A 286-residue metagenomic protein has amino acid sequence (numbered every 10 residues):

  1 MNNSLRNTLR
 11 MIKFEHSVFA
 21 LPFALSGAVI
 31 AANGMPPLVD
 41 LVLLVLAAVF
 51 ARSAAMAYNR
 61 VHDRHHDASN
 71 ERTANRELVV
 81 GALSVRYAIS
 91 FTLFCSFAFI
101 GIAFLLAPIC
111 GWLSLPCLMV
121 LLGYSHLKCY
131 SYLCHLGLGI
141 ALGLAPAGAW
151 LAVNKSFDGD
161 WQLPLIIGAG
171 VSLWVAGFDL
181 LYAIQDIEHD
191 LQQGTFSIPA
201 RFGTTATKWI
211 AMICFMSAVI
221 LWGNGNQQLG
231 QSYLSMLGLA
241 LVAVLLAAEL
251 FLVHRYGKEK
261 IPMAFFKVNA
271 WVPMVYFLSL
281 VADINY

Functional and structural regions predicted by a protein language model:
M1-R6, M56-L83, D179-T204, L252-I261: Cytosolic, membrane-interface loops and tails of multi-pass inner-membrane proteins
N2-L9, L46, R76-Q162, I166 (+3 more regions): Intramembrane alpha-helical segments
N2-N3, I220, N224-Y286: Extended hydrophobic alpha-helices typical of membrane-associated regions
R10-A20, A82-L93, L133, G137-L138 (+2 more regions): Select subsegments of transmembrane alpha-helices in polytopic membrane proteins, especially boundary-proximal
P22-G27, E77, L138-V153, R201-T204 (+1 more regions): Small-residue-rich segments of transmembrane alpha-helices in multi-pass membrane proteins, especially helix faces
P22-H62, R72, S96-F104, P108-G123 (+2 more regions): Membrane-embedded alpha-helical segments that form the functional core of polytopic membrane enzymes, especially those
L41-L46, R64-S114, Q192-M236: Multi-pass membrane catalytic core of lipid/isoprenoid biosynthesis enzymes
A48, S96, L118-L121, L142-G143 (+5 more regions): Residue-level recognition of pore/gate-forming positions within transmembrane alpha-helices of multi-pass
